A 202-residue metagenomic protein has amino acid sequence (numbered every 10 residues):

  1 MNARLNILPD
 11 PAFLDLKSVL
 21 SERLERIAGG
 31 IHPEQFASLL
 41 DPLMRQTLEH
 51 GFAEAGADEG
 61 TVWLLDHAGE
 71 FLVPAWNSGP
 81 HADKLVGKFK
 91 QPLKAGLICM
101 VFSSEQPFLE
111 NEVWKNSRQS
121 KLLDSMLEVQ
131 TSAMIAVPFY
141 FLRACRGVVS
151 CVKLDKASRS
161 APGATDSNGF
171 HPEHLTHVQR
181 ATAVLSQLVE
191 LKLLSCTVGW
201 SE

Functional and structural regions predicted by a protein language model:
M1-P42, V184, L188-E202: Signal-transmission linkers at sensory-effector interfaces
N2-D10, K153-A181, V189-T197: Regulatory loop-to-helix N-cap segments in sensory/regulatory domains that couple ligand/signal detection
R23-I31, L39-G51, A55-D58, V62 (+2 more regions): Amphipathic alpha-helical coiled-coil segments that mediate homodimerization and allosteric signal transmission
E49, T61-F89, L154: GAF sensory/regulatory domain recognition with acknowledged cross-activation on helical regulatory dimers
F71-A75, A82-L122: Regulatory sensory and allosteric helical modules in signal-transduction proteins and certain transcription factors
H81-K84, N111-A133, S158-S167: Signal-transducing coupling segments at domain and membrane junctions
S132-Y140, G147: A short, aliphatic-rich beta-strand micro-motif
F139-L142, K156: Sensor-regulatory modules in signal-transduction proteins
